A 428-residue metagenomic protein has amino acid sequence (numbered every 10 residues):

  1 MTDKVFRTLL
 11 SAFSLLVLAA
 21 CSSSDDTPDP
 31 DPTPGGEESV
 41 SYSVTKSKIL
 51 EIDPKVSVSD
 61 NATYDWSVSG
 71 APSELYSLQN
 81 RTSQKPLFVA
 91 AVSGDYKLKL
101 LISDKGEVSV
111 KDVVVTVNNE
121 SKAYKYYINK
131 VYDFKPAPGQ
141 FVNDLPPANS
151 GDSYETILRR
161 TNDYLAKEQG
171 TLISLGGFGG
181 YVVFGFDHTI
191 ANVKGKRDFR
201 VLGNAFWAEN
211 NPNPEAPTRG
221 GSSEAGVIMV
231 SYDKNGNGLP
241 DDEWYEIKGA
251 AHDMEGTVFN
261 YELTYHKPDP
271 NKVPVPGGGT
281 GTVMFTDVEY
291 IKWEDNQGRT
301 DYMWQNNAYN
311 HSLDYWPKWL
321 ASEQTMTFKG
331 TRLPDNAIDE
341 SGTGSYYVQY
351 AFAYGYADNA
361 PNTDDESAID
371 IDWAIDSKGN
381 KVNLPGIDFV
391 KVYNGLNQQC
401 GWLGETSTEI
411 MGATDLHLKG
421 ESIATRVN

Functional and structural regions predicted by a protein language model:
M1-L50, G106-V114, N119-Y124: Bacterial Sec-dependent N-terminal signal peptides
K48-V58: A short beta-strand segment in extracellular, disulfide-stabilized domains
V58-D65: Solvent-exposed loop segments of extracellular immunoglobulin-like
S67-F88: Surface-exposed, flexible coil segments in extracellular/virion-facing regions
V92-Y96: Short tyrosine-centred short linear motifs in exposed loops/low-complexity segments
T116-E224, K248-N428: A domain-level signal for the mature, folded cores of soluble proteins
S231-N237: Short loop/turn segments immediately following beta-strands, especially the blade-tip and inter-blade linker loops
